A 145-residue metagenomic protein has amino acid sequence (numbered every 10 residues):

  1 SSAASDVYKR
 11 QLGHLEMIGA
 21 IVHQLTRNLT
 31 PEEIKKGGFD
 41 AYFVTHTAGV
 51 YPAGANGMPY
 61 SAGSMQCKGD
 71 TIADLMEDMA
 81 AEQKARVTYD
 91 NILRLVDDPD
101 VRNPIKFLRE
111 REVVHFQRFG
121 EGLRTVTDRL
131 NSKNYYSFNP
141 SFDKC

Functional and structural regions predicted by a protein language model:
A3-Y8: Short, small-residue-biased leader/transition segments that mark boundaries at the very start of proteins
K9-E32: Hydrophobic, ordered structural segments
V22, E121-L123, L130-Y135: Catalytic cores of carbohydrate-active enzymes
L29-F39, L130: Alpha-helical membrane-protein topology signature
K35-D78, D143-C145: Acidic/His metal-coordination segments adjacent to aromatic residues that form catalytic metal sites in metalloenzymes
K68, D90-K106, V126-R129: Inter-helical turn/loop segments and adjacent helix faces that build the functional surface of alpha-helical bundle
D128-C145: Extended, helix-rich structural scaffolds rather than catalytic motifs
